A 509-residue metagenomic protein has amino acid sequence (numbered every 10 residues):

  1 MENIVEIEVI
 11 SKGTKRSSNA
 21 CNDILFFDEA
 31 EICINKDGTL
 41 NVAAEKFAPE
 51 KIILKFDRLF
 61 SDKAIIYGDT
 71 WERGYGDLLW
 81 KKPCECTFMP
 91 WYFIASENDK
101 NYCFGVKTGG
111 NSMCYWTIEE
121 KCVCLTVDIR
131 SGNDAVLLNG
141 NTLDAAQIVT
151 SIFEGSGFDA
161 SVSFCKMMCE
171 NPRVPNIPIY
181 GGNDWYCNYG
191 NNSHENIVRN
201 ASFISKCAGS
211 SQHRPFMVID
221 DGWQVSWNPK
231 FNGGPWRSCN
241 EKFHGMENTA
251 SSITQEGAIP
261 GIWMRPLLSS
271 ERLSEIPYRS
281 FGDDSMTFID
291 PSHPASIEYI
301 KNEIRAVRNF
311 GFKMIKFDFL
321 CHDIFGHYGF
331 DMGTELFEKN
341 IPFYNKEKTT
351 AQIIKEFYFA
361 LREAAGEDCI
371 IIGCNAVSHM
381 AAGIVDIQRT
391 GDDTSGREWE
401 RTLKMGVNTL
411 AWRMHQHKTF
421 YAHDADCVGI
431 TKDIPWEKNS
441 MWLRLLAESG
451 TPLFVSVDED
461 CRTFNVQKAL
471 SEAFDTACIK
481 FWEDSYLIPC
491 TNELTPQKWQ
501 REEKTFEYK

Functional and structural regions predicted by a protein language model:
M1-P215, M314: Carbohydrate-recognition beta-sandwich/jelly-roll modules in extracellular/periplasmic carbohydrate-active proteins
Y67-T70, S211-D221, R401-T402, K480-C490: A generic structural motif
Y92, H213-K432, K438, V466-L470: Aromatic- and carboxylate-enriched substrate-binding clefts and catalytic-loop regions of carbohydrate-active enzymes
L143-I152, G391, V455, T505-E507: Short hydrophobic-aromatic micro-motifs
A146, G190-N191, W227, S456-D458: Short helix/loop capping segments that flank catalytic or ligand/cofactor-binding pockets
Y186-N188, P266, T451-F454: Residue-level signal for short, function-critical loop segments
I197, F203-C207, S211, T249-S252 (+5 more regions): Carbohydrate-binding surfaces of carbohydrate-active enzymes
